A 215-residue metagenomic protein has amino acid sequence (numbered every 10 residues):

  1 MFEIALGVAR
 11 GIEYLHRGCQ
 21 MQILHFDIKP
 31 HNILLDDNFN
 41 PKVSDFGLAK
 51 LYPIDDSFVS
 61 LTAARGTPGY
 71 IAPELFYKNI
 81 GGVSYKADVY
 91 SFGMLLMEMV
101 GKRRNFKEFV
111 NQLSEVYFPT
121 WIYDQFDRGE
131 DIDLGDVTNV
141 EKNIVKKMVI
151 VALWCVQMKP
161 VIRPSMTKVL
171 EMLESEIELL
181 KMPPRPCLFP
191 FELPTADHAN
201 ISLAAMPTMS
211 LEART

Functional and structural regions predicted by a protein language model:
R10-I23: Protein kinase catalytic-loop region centered on the HRD/HxD motif
V59-L75: Conserved activation segment of eukaryotic-like protein kinases, specifically the C-terminal portion of the activation
K78, G82-Y85: Activation segment
D88: Conserved catalytic-loop aspartate of Hanks-type protein kinases
Q112, I132-T215: Intrinsically disordered, low-complexity cytosolic regulatory tails and linkers adjacent to catalytic/signaling modules
